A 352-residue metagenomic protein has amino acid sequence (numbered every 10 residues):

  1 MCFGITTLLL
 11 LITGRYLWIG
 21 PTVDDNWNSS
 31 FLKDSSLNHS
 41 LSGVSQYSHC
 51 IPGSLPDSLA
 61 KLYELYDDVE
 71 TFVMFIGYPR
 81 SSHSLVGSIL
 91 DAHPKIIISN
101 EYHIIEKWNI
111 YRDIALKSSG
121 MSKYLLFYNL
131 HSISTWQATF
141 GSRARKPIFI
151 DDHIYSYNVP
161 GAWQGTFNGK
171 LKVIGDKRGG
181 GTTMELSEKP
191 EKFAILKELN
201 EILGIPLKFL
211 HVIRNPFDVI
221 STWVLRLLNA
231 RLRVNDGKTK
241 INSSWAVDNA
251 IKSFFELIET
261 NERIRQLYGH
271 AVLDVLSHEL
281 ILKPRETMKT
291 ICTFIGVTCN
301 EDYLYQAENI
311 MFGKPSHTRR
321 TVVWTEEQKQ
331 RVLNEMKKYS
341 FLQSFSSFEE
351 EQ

Functional and structural regions predicted by a protein language model:
M1-V73, P79, T166, V224-R231 (+4 more regions): PAPS-dependent sulfotransferases, especially Golgi type II membrane carbohydrate sulfotransferases
F72, K95, P206-F209: Beta-sheet entry/capping signal
F72-M74, K172-V173: Residue-level preference for the first positions of well-ordered beta-strands
P79, S88, N100-Y102, H211-R214: Glycine-rich, histidine-containing beta strand-loop boundary motifs that form or position
S84-I96: A conserved segment at the C-terminal end of the G1
I97-N100, L273: Conserved catalytic segments around the Walker B and adjacent sensor/switch elements of P-loop NTPase domains
S99-I202, R233: PAPS-dependent sulfation machinery
F167-D302, V323: PAPS-dependent sulfotransferase catalytic domain
